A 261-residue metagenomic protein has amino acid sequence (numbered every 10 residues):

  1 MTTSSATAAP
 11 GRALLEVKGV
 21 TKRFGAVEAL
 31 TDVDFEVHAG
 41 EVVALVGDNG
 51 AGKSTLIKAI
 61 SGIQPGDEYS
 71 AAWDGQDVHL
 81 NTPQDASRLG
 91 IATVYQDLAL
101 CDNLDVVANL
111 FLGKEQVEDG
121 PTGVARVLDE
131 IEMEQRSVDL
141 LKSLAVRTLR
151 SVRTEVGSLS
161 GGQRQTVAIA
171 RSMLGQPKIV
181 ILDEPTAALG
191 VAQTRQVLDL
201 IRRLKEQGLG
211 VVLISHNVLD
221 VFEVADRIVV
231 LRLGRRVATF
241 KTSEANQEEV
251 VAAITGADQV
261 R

Functional and structural regions predicted by a protein language model:
T2-R261: Glycine-rich phosphate-binding loops of nucleotide-dependent enzymes
